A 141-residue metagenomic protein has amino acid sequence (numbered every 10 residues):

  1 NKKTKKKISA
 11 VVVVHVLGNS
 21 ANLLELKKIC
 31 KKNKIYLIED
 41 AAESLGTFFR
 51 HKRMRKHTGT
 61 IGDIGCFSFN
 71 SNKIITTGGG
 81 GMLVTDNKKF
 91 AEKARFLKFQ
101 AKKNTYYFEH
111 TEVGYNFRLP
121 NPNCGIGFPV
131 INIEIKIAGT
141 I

Functional and structural regions predicted by a protein language model:
K2-V12, L17-R53, N87-K89: Catalytic PLP-binding core of fold-type I/II PLP enzymes
K7, T60-I61: Alpha-helix C-terminal capping/helix-to-coil transition sites in glycosyltransferase folds
E43-M54, I61-I141: Active-site region of PLP-dependent enzymes
